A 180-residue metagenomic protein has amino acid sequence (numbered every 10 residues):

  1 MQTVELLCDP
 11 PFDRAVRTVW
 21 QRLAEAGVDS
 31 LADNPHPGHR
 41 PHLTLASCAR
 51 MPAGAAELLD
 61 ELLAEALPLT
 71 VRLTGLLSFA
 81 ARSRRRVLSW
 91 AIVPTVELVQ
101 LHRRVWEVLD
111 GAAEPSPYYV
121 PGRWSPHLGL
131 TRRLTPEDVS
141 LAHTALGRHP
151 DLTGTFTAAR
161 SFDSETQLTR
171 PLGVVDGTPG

Functional and structural regions predicted by a protein language model:
M1-R72, E97-L152, P171-G180: Basic, often amphipathic N-terminal segments
L62, A80-R82: Short, charge-rich binding segments
A66-P68, R85, F156: Sequence-level motif detector for i,i+2 pairs with an aromatic at +2
R82-R86, W124: Acidic/polar active-site rim loop that often engages polyanionic ligands
R86-P94: Short histidine-centered catalytic/ligand-binding loop motif
T155-F162: Short, flexible loop segments at boundaries between secondary-structure elements
D163-T166, G173: Acidic/polar residues at beta-strand termini and the immediately following turn/coil
